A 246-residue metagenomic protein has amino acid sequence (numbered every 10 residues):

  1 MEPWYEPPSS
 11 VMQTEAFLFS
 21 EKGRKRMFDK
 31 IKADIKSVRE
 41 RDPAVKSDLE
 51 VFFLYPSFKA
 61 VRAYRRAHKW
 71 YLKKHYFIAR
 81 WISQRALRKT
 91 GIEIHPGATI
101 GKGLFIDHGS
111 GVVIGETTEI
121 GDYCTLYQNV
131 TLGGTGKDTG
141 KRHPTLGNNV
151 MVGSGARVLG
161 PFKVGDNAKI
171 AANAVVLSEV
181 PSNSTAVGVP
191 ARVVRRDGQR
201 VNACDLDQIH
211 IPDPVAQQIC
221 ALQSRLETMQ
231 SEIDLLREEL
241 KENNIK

Functional and structural regions predicted by a protein language model:
E2-E6, S10-T90, V201-K246: Terminal amphipathic alpha-helical/low-complexity segments used for targeting or macromolecular assembly
L87-V194: Structural signal for interior beta-strand "rungs" in well-ordered beta-sheet cores of soluble enzyme domains
